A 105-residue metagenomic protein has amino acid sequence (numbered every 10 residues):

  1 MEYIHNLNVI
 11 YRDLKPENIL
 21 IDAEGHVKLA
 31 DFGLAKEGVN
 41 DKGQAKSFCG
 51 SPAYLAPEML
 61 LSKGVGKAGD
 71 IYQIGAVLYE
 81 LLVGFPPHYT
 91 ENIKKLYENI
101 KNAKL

Functional and structural regions predicted by a protein language model:
M1-V9: Protein kinase catalytic-loop region centered on the HRD/HxD motif
V27, N40-C49: Regulatory activation segment
K46-E58: Conserved activation segment of eukaryotic-like protein kinases, specifically the C-terminal portion of the activation
S62-G66: Activation segment
D70: Conserved catalytic-loop aspartate of Hanks-type protein kinases
V83-P86: Structural helix C-cap motif within protein kinase domains
